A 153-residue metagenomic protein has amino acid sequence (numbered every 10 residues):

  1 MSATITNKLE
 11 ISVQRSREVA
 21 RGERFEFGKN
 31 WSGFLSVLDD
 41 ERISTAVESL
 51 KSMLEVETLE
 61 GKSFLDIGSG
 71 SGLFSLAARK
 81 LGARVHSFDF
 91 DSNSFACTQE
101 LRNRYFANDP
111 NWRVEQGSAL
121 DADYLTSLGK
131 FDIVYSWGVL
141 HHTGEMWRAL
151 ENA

Functional and structural regions predicted by a protein language model:
M1-L38: N-terminal, positively charged/glycine-rich alpha-helical extensions of SAM-dependent methyltransferases
D40-E60: Conserved alpha-helix/loop element of class I SAM-dependent methyltransferases that forms part of the SAM/SAH-binding
K62-G68: Conserved class I S-adenosyl-L-methionine
L73, A77-D121: Class I SAM-dependent methyltransferase SAM/SAH-binding core
D121-L128: Short conserved loop adjoining the S-adenosyl-L-methionine
Y135: A conserved beta-strand element that flanks and buttresses the S-adenosyl-L-methionine
G138-V139: Short catalytic micro-motifs in class I SAM-dependent methyltransferases
T143-N152: A short, conserved alpha-helix within the catalytic core of class I
